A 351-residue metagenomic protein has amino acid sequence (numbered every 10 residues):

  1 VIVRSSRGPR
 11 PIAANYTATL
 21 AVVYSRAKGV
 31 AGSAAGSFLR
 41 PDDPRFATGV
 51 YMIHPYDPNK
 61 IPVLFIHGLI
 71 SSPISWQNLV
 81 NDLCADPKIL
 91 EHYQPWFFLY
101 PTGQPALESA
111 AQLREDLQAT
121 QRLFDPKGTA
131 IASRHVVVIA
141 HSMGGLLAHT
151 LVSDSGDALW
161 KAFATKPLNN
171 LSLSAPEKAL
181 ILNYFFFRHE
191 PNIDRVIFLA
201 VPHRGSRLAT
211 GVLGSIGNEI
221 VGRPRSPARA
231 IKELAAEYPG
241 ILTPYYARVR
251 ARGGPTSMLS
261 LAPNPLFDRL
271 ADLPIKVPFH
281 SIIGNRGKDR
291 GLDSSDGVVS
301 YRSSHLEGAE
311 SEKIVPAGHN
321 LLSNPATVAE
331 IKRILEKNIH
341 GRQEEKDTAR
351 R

Functional and structural regions predicted by a protein language model:
V1-V63, S72-N78, Q94-F97, Q121 (+2 more regions): Flexible, membrane-associating and regulatory peripheral segments of lipid-active enzymes
D43-V50, P73, D116-G128, A175-F185 (+2 more regions): A Trp-anchored, charged/polar loop motif used as the substrate-binding/catalytic surface of acyl/ester-handling
P55-P58, A130-A132, E190, L273: Short, flexible hinge/linker loops that cap or flank conserved catalytic cores
V63-L69, P95-R252, D296: Serine-dependent carboxylesterase/thioesterase catalytic core of lipase-like alpha/beta-hydrolase/SGNH enzymes
P73-S75, A106, G205-L208, K288-D293 (+1 more regions): Short, solvent-exposed loop/turn elements at domain surfaces
Q77-Y93: Short amphipathic alpha-helix adjacent to the substrate-entry channel of hydrolases
H92, H135, I193, K276-P278 (+1 more regions): A generic structural signal for alpha->beta connector loops
L213-R351: C-terminal catalytic-base region of ester-bond hydrolases, centering on the histidine of the charge-relay
